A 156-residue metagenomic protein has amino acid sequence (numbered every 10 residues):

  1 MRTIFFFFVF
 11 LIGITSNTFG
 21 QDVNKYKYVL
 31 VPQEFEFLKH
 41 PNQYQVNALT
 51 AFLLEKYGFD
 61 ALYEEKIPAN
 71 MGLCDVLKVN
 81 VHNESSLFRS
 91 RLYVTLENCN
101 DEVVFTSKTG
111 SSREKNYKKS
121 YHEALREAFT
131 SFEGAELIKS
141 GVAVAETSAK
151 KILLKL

Functional and structural regions predicted by a protein language model:
M1-Y28: Bacterial Sec-dependent N-terminal signal peptides
F8-N17, L54-G58, E84-T95: Phosphate-binding glycine-rich loops and adjacent basic patches that engage nucleotide phosphates, nucleic-acid
Q21-F88: Start-of-domain marker
Y44-V46, V76, L92-Y93, K118-H122: Surface-exposed beta-strand edges and their flanking turn/coil or helix-capping segments
K78, N83-S112: Amphipathic beta-strand/beta-sheet edge segments enriched in Tyr/Trp
N100-A135: Short secondary-structure boundary motifs at beta->alpha junctions and helix caps
E123-L156: Pro/Ala/Gly-rich low-complexity, hydrophilic intrinsically disordered segments
